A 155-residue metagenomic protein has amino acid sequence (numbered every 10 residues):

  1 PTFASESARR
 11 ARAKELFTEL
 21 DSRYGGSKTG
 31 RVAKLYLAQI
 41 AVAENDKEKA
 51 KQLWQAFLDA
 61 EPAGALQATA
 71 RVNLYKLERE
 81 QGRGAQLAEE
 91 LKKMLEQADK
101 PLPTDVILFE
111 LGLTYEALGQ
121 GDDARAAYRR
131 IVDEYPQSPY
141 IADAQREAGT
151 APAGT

Functional and structural regions predicted by a protein language model:
S22-G30, E44, L58-Q67, E96-P103 (+1 more regions): Short solvent-exposed coil/turn linkers within tandem alpha-helical repeat scaffolds
